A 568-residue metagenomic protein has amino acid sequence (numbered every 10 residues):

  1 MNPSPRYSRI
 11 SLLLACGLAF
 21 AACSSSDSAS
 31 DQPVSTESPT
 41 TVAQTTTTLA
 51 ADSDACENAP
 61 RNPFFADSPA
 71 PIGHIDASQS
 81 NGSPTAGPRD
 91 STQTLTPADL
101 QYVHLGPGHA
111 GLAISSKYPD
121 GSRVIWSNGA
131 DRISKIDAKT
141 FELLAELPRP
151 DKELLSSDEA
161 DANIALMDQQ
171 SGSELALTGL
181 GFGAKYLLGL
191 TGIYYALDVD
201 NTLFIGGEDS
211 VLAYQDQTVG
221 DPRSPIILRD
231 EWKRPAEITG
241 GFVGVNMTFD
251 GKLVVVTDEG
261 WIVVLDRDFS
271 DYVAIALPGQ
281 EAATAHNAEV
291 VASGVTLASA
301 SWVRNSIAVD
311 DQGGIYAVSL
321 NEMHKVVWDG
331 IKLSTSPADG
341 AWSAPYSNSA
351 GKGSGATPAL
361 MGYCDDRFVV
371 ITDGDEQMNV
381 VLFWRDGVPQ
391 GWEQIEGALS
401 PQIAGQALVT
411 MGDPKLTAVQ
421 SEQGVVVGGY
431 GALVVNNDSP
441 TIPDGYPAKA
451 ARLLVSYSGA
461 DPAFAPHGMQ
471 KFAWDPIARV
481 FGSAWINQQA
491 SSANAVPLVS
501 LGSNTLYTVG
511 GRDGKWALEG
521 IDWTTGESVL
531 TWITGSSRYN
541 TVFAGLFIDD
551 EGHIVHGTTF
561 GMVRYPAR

Functional and structural regions predicted by a protein language model:
A22-A176, F182, L190-I193, D200 (+1 more regions): Sequence/structural signature of beta-propeller modules and their immediately flanking N-terminal secretory/stalk
L105-K117, E153-L166, G181-A196, K233-N246 (+5 more regions): Repeated scaffold domains used in trafficking and secretory/extracellular systems, primarily beta-propellers
Y118-G121, L197-D200, M247-D250, V309-Q312 (+4 more regions): Residue-level detector of Asp-centered blade-edge/turn motifs that repeat once per structural unit in beta-propeller
A130-F141, E208-V219, E259-D266, N321-W328 (+4 more regions): Structural motif
M167-G192, L197, E208-V211, Q215-D250 (+4 more regions): Asp-box/WD-like beta-propeller blade repeats and closely related beta-sheet repeat scaffolds
I307-A418: Long, internal scaffold/assembly segments composed of regular secondary structure
R367-F368, Q420-W532, S536: Loop/turn-rich, solvent-exposed surfaces of beta-rich toroidal or solenoidal domains
N540-R568: Blade-level signature of beta-propeller repeat domains, shared across WD40, Kelch, NHL, RCC1 and BNR/Asp-box propellers
